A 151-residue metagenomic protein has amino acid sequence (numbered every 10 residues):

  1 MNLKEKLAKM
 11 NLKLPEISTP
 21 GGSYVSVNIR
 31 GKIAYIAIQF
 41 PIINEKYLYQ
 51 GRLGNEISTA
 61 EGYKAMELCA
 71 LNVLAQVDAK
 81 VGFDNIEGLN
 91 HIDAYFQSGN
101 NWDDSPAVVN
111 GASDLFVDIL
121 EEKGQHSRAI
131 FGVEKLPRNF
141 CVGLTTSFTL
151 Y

Functional and structural regions predicted by a protein language model:
M1-Y151: Short, polar/acidic, helix-capping and beta-turn segments at strand->helix junctions that line the mouths
